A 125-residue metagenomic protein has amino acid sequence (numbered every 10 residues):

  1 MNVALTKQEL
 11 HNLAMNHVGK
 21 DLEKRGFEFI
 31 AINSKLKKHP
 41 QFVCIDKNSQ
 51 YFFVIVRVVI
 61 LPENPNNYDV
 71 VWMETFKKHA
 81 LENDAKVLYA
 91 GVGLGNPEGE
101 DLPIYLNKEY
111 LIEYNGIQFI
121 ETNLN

Functional and structural regions predicted by a protein language model:
M1-I32: Acidic-basic catalytic patches of nuclease active cores, encompassing PD-(D/E)XK and other metal-cofactor nuclease
N33-S34, G91: Short loop/turn and capping residues at structural boundaries
L36-P40: Short acidic/glycine-enriched loop/turn segments that link adjacent beta-strands
Q41-V43, E100: A short acidic (Asp/Glu
V43-I55: Active-site beta-strand-loop-beta-strand hairpin of nuclease catalytic cores that positions key catalytic residues
V54-N67: Short beta-strand-loop-alpha-helix junction that forms the active-site gateway of nucleic-acid-processing nucleases
N66-A85: Short, charged, amphipathic alpha-helix that recurs within catalytic cores of restriction-modification and other
K86-N125: Domain-level recognition of nuclease-like catalytic cores that cleave nucleotide substrates
